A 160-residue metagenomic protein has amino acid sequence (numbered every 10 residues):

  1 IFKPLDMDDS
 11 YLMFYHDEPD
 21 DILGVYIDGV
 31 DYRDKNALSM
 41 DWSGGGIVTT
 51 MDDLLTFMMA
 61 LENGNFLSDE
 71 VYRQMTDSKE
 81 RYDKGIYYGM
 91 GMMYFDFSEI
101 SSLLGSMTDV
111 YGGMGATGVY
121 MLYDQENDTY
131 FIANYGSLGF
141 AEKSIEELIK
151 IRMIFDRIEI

Functional and structural regions predicted by a protein language model:
I1-V110: Short, surface-exposed loop or secondary-structure junction motifs that flank catalytic or metal-binding residues
E18-P19, G115-T117: Short acidic/glycine-enriched loop/turn segments that link adjacent beta-strands
P19, D128-F131, A141, I145: Alpha-helix termini
M51-D52, F97, G118-D124, E142: Residues at secondary-structure transition points
S78, F97-I100, F140-I160: Short, gly/Ser/Thr-rich active-site loops of penicillin-recognizing serine hydrolases
V110, T117-Y130: Short, surface-exposed beta-strand/loop micro-motifs that present aromatic residues
